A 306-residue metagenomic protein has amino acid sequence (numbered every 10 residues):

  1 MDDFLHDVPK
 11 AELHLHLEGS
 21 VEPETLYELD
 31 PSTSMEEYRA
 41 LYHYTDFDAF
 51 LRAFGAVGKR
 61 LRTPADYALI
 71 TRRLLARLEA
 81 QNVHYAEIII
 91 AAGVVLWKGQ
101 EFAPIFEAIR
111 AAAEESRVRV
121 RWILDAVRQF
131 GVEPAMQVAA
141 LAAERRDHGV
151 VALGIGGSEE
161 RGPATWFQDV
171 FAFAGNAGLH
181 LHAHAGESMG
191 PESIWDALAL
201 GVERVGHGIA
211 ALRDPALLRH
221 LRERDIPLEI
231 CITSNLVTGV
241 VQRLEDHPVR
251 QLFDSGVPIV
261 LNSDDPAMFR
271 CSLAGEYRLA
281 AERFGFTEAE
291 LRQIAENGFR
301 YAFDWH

Functional and structural regions predicted by a protein language model:
M1-L179, S188-S193, A199, E203-R204 (+2 more regions): Metal-cofactor-binding active-site regions of metalloenzymes
L181-A183: Conserved hydrophobic beta-strand within the GNAT/NAT acetyltransferase core sheet that lines the active-site cleft
